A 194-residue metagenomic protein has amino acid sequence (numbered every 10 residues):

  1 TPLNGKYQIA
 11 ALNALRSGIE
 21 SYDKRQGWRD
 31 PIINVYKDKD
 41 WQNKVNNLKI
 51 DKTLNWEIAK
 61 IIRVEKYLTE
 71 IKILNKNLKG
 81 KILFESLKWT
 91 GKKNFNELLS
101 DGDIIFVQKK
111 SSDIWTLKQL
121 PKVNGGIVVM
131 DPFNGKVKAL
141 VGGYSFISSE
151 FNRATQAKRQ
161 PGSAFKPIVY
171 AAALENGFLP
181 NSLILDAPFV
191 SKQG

Functional and structural regions predicted by a protein language model:
T1-G194: Extended, non-catalytic substrate-recognition/exosite surfaces adjacent to catalytic cores, especially in enzymes
